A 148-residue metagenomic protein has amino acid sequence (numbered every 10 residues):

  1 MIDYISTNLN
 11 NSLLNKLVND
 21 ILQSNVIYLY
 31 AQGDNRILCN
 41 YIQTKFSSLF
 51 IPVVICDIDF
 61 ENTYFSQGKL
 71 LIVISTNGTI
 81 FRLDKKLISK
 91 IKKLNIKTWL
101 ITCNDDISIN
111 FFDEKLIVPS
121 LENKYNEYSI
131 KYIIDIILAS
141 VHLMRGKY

Functional and structural regions predicted by a protein language model:
M1-D3, N35: Helix-enriched interaction subdomains in cytosolic or periplasmic regions, typified by TIR/SEFIR signaling/NADase cores
Y4-I5, K124: Flexible, glycine/proline-enriched loop segments at strand-loop-helix junctions that form or flank small-ligand binding
I5-Q23: A short, well-structured juxtamembrane/interface segment
L22-K147: Glycine-rich phosphate-binding loops that contact phosphosugars or nucleotide phosphates
